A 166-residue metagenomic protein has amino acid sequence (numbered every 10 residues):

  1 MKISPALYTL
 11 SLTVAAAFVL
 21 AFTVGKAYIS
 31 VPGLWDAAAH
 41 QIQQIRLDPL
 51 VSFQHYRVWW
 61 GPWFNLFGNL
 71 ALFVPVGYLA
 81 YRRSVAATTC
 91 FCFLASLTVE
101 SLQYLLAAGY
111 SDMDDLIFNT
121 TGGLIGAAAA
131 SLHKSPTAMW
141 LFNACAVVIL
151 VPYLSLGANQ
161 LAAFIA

Functional and structural regions predicted by a protein language model:
M1-A107, A128-A166: Bulky hydrophobic segments
A107-H133: Alpha-helical transmembrane segments that form the membrane-embedded catalytic/substrate-binding core of multi-pass
